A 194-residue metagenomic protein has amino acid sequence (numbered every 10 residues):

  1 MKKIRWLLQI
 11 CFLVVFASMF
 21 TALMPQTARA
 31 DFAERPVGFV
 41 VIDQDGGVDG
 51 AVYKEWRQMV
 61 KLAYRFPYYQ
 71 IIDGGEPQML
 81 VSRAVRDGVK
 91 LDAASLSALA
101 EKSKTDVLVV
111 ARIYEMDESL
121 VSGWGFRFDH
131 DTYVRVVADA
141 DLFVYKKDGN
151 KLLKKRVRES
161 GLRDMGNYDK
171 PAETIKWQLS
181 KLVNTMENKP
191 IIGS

Functional and structural regions predicted by a protein language model:
K2-F12: Bacterial N-terminal signal peptides that target proteins for export
I10-A22: Bacterial N-terminal signal peptides
A22-V81, V157-R158, M186-S194: A structural "domain/chain start" motif
A28-G38, Q58, K102-S103, E115-E118 (+1 more regions): C-terminal/domain-edge helix-coil "capping" segments
V52-V60, Y68, D92-L96, P171 (+2 more regions): Stable alpha-helical elements in mature extracytoplasmic
R65-F66, Q70, T105-L108, Y145 (+1 more regions): Short helix C-cap/helix-to-loop transition motifs enriched in small/turn-promoting residues
I72-S122: Short, solvent-exposed, polar/charged sequence segments at loop or secondary-structure edges
V121-Y133: Glycine- and small hydrophobic-rich membrane-insertion segments that are intrinsically disordered in solution
